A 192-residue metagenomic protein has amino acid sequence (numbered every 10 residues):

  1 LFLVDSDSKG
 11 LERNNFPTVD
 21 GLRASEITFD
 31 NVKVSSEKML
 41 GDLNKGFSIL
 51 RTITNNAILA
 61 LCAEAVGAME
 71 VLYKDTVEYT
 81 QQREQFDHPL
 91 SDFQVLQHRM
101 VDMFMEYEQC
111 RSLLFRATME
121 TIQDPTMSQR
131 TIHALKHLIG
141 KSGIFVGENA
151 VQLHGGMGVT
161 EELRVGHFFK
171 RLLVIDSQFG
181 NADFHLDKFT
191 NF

Functional and structural regions predicted by a protein language model:
L1-K74, E78, H88: FAD-binding core of flavoproteins
M39-I53, Y79-F93, Q152, G156 (+3 more regions): Conserved catalytic-core motifs characterized by acidic clusters
I49, K136-N149: Short, hydrophobic/aliphatic alpha-helical segments
V66, E70-Y73, Y107-L114, G143 (+2 more regions): Hydrophobic faces of stable alpha-helices that mediate helix-helix packing
V77, Q81-D92, F104-L138, V151-H154 (+1 more regions): C-terminal helix-coil-helix/basic helical segment that borders enzyme active sites and/or dimer interfaces and provides
M119-T121, M127, G143-F169: A glycine-biased, small/acidic residue-tolerant capping/turn segment at secondary-structure junctions
M157-F192: Glycine-rich phosphate/cofactor-binding loops in nucleotide/flavin-utilizing enzymes
